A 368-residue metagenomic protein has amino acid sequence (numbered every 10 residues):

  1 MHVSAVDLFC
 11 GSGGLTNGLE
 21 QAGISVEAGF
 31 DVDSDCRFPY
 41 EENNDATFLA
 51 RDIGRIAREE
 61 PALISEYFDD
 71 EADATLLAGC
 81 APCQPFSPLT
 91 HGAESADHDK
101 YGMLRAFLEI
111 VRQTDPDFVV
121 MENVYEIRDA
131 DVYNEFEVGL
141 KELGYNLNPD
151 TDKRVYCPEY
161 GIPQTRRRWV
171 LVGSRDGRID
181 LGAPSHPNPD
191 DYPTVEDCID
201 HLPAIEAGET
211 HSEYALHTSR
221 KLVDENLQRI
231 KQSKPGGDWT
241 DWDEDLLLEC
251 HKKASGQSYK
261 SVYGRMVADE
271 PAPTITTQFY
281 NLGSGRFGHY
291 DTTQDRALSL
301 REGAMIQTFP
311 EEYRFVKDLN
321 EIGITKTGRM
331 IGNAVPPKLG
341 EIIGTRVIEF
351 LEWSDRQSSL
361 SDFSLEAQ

Functional and structural regions predicted by a protein language model:
M1-A5: Extreme N-terminal starter segment of soluble prokaryotic enzymes
D7-L15, L19, E71-H91, V119-V124 (+4 more regions): Conserved proline-anchored active-site loop of SAM-dependent methyltransferases that bridges a beta-strand
D31-D35, I53: Short beta->alpha hinge that forms the Motif I/post-I loop of the SAM-binding pocket
S34-F38, R58: Short alpha-helix immediately C-terminal to the canonical SAM-binding loop
Y40-L49: Short, conserved SAM-binding/catalytic segment of Class I S-adenosyl-L-methionine-dependent methyltransferases
R51-I56, V155: Conserved SAM/SAH-binding loop
E59-E71, Q84-V262: Class I S-adenosyl-L-methionine
H217-Q368: C-terminal target-recognition/interaction regions appended to catalytic cores
